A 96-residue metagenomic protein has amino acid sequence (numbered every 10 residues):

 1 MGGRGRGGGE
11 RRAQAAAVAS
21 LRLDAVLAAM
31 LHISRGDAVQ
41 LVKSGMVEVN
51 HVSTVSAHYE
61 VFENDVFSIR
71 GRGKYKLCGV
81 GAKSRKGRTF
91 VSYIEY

Functional and structural regions predicted by a protein language model:
M1-A25, M30, S53-S56, V66-Y96: Ferredoxin-like alpha/beta domains used as RNA- or RNAP-binding modules
L27-S34, M46, E63: Internal, well-folded beta-alpha domain core
L41-V42, V61: Short, well-ordered loop/turn sites that connect or cap secondary structure elements
S44-V52: Short, structured beta-strand/loop micro-motifs enriched in basic residues and often containing a Trp
